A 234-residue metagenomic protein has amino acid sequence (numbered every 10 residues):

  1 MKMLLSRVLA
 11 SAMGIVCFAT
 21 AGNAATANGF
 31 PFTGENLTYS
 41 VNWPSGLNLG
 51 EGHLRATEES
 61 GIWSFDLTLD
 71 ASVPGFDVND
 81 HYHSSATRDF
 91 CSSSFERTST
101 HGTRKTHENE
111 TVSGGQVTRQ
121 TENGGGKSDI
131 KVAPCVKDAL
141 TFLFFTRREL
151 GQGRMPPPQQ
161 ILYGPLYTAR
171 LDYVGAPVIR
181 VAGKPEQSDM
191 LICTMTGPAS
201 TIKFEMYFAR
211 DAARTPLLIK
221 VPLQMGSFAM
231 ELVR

Functional and structural regions predicted by a protein language model:
M1-L4: N-terminal secretory signal peptides that target proteins for export/translocation
L9-T20: Bacterial N-terminal signal peptides
V16, T57, K137-D138, R210: General structural signal for secondary-structure boundaries
A25-G114, E149-R234: Acidic, serine/threonine-rich low-complexity disordered tracts
G102-R147: Hydrophobic, well-structured mid-protein blocks that either form specific transmembrane helices
